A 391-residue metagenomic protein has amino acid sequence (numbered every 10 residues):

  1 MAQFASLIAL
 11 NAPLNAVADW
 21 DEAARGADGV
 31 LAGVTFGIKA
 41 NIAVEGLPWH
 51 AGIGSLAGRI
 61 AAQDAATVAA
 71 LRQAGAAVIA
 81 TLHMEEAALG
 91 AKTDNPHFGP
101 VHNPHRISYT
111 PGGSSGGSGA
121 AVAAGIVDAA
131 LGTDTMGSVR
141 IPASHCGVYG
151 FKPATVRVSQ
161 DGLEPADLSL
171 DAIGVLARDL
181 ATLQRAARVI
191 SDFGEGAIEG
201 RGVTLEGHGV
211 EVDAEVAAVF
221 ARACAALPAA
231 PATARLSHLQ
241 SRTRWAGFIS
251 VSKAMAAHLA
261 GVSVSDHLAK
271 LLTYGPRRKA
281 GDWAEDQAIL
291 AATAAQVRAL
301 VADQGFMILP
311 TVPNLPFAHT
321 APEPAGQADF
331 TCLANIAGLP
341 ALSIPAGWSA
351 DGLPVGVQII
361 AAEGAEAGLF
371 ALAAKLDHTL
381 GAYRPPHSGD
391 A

Functional and structural regions predicted by a protein language model:
M1-L31, V189-A328, I336, G364 (+1 more regions): Amidase signature
R25-A51, A77-A80: Conserved small-residue hinge/capping positions at short loops/turns that sit at secondary-structure boundaries within
K39, L71, I308, G352: Conserved hydrophobic/aromatic pocket- or pore-lining residues that grip, position, or stack substrates in active sites
E45-G46, E86-A87, L315-F317: Short glycine-rich, flexible loops that bind phosphorylated cofactors or substrates
P48-A57, F317-P324: Glycine/threonine-rich flexible loop motifs
S55-R59, D171-R178, Y274-R278, I360: Short, well-ordered beta-strand elements within core beta-sheets of diverse protein domains
D64-A65, R72-A187, N335, P340-P345 (+1 more regions): Short glycine/serine-rich loop segments
V175, L353-A365, L369-A373: Short, well-ordered beta-strand elements
